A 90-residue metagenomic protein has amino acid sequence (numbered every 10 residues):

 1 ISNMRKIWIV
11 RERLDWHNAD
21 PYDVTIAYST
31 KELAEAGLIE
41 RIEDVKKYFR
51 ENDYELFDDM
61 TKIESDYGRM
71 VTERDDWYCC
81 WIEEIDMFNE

Functional and structural regions predicted by a protein language model:
M4-I7, E32, K47, E90: N-terminal cationic leader/targeting segments used for protein routing and processing
M4-V24: Short aromatic-glycine-(Arg/Gly/Cys) micro-motifs in beta-strand/loop hairpins
I7-V10, A34, L38, I82: Hydrophobic beta-strand residues in large extracellular and virion-surface proteins
R11-L14, S29, E84-D86: Residue-level signal for short segments within beta-strands and strand-turn junctions of well-structured beta-sheet
Y22-K46: Short, flexible N-terminal segments of the mature chain
E40-E90: Short, mixed-charge low-complexity intrinsically disordered segments
